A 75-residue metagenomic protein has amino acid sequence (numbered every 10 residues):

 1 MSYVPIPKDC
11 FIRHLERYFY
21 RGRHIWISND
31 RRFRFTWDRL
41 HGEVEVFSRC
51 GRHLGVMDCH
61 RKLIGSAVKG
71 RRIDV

Functional and structural regions predicted by a protein language model:
S2-V75: Catalytic toxin/effector domains delivered as secreted proteins or via bacterial secretion systems
